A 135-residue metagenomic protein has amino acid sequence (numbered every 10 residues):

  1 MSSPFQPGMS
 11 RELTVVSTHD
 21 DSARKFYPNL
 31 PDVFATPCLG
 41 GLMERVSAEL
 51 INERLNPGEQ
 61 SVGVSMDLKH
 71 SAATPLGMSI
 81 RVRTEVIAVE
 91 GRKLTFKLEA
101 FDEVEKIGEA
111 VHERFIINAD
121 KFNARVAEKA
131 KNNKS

Functional and structural regions predicted by a protein language model:
S2-A35: Catalytic strand-loop segment that frames the active site of acyl-thioester-processing enzymes
S47-R81: Hydrophobic beta-strand-centered segment that forms part of the acyl-chain substrate-binding groove
L68-E103: Hydrophobic beta-sheet segments that form the core/acyl-binding groove of ACP/CoA-dependent acyl-chain-processing
E113-S135: C-terminal output/interaction extensions
